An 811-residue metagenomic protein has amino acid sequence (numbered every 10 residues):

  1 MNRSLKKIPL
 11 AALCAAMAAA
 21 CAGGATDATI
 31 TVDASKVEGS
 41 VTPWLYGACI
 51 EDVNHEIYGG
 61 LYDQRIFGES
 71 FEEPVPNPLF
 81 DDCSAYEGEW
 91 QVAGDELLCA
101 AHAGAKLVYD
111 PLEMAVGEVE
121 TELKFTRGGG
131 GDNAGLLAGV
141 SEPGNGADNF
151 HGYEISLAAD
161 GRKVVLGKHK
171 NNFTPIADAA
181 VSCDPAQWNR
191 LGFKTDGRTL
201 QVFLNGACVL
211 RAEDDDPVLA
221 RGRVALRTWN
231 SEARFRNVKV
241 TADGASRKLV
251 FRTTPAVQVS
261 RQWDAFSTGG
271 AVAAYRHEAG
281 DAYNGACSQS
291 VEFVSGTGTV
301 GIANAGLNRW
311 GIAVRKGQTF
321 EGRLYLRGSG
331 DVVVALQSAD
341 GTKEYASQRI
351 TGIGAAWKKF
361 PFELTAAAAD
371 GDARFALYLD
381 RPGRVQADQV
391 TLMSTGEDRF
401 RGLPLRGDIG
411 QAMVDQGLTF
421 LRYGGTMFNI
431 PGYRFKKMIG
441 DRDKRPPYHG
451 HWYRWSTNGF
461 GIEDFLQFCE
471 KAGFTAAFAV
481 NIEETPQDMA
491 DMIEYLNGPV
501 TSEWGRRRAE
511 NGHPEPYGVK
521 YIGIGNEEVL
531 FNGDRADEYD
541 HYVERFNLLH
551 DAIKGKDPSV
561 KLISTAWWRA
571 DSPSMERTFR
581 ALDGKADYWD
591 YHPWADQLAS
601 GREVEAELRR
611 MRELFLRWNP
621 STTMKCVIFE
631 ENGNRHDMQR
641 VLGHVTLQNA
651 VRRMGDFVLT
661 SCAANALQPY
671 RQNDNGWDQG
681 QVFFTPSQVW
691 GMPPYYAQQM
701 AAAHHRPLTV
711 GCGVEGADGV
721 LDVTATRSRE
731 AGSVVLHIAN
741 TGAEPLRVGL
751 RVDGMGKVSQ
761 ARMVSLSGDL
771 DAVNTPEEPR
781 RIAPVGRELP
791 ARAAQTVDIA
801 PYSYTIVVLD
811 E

Functional and structural regions predicted by a protein language model:
A48, Q262-A271, Y275-N284, M427-I462 (+2 more regions): Aromatic- and acidic-residue-enriched carbohydrate-binding clefts of CAZyme catalytic domains
V53, M624-T726, E730-G732: Aromatic/acidic polysaccharide-binding cleft in carbohydrate-active enzymes
G88-K106, K163-L166, R276-V300: Short carbohydrate-recognition loop motifs
A101-V165: Secretory/extracellular carbohydrate-interaction modules and structurally similar beta-sandwich "look-alikes"
N205-R223: Short, solvent-exposed beta-strand-to-loop segments that form ligand-recognition rims of beta-rich domains
T299-I302, L307-Q411, D415: Extended acidic/polar, glycine-enriched regions that form or flank non-catalytic beta-rich accessory modules
A373-L379, R384, R506-R508, R535-Q648 (+3 more regions): Noncatalytic carbohydrate-binding groove/subsite architecture in carbohydrate-active enzymes
V720-K757, M763, T805-I806: Carbohydrate-binding surface patches
